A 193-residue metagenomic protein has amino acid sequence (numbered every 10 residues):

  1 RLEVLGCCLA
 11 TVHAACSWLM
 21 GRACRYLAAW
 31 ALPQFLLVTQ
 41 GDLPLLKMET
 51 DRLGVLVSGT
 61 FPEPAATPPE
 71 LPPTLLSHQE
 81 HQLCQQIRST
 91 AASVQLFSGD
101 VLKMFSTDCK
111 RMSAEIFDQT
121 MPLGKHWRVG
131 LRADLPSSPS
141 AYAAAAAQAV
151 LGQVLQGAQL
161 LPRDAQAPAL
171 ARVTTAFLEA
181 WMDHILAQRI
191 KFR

Functional and structural regions predicted by a protein language model:
R1-R193: Extended alpha-helical rod/solenoid/coiled-coil scaffold segments used as assembly/tethering elements in large
